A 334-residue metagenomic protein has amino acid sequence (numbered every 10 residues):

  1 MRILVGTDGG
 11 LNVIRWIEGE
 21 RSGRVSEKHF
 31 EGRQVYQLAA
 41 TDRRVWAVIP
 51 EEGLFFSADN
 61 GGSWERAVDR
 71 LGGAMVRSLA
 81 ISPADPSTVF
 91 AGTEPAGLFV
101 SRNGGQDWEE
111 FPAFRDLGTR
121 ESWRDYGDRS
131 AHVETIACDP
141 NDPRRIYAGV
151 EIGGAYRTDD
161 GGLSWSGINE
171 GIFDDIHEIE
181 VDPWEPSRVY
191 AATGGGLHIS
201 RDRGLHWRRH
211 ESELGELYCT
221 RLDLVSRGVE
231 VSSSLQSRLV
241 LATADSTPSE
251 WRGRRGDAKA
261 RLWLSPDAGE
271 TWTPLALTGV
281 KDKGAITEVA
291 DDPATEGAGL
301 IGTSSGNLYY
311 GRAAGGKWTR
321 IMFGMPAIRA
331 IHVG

Functional and structural regions predicted by a protein language model:
M1-G334: Extracellular glycan-interacting surfaces
